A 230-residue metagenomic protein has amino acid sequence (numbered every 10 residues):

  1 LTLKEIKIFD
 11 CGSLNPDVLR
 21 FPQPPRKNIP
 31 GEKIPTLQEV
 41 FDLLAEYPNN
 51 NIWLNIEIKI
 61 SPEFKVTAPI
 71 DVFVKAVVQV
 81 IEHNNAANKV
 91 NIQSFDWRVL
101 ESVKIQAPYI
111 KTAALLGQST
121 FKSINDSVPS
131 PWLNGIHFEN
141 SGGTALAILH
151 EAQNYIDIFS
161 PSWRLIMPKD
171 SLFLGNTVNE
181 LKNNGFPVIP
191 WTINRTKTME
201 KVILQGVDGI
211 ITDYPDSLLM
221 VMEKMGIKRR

Functional and structural regions predicted by a protein language model:
L1-T120, W132-I136, N140-I148, N154-I156 (+2 more regions): Metal-dependent phosphodiesterase/phospholipase catalytic core, i.e., the His/Asp/Glu-rich active-site region
L115-L116, K122-R230: C-terminal active-site rim and adjoining tail of enzyme catalytic domains
